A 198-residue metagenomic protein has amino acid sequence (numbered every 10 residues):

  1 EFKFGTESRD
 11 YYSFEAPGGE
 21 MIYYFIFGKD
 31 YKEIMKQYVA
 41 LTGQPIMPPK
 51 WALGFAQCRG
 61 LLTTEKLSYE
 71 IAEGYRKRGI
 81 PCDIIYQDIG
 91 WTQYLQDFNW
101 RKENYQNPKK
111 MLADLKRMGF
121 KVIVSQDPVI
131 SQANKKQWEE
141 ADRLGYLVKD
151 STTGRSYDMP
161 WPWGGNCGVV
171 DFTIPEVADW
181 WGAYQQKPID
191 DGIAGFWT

Functional and structural regions predicted by a protein language model:
E1-T198: Catalytic-domain carbohydrate-binding cleft regions of carbohydrate-active enzymes
